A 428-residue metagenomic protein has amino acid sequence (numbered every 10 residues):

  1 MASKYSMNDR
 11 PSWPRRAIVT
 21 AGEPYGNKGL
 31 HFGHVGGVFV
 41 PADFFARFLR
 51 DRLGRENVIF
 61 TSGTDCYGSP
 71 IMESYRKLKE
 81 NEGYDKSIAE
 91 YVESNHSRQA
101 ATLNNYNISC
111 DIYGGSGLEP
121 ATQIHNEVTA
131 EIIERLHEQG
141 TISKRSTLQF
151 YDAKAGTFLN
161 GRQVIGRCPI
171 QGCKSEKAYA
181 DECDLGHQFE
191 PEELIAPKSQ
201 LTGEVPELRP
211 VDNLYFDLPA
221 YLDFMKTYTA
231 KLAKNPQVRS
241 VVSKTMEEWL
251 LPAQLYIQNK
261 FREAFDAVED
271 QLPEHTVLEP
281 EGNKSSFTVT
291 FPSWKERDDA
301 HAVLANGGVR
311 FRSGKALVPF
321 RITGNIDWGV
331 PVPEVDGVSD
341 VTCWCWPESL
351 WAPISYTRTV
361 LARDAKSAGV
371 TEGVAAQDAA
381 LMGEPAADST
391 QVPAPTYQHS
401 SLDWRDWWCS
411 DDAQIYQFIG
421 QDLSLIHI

Functional and structural regions predicted by a protein language model:
A2-S62, C66, E127, K198-L425: Structured secondary-structure scaffolds
E56-Y75, D111-Y113: Short, well-structured secondary-structure segments
S74-E93: A charged helix-plus-loop insertion that forms the helical arch/lid used to bind and gate nucleic-acid substrates
Y75, I112-N126: Conserved short loop/turn motifs at secondary-structure junctions
R98-S109: A glycine-rich helix N-cap at a beta->alpha junction
A121-G140: Feature captures the FAD/FMN-dependent oxidoreductase FAD-binding
G140-Y215: Cys/His-rich short segments
